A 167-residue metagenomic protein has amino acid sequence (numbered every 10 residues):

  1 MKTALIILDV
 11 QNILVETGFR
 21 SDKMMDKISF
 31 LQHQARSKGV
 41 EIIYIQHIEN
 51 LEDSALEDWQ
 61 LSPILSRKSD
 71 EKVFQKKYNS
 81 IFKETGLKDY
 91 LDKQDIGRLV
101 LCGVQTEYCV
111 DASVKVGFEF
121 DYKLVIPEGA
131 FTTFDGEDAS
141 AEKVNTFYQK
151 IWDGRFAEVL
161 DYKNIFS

Functional and structural regions predicted by a protein language model:
M1-A4, F30-S37, N50-S167: Active-site-adjacent betaalpha module
K2-I6, V10, D22-K27: N-terminal beta-strand-loop-alpha-helix module at the start of alpha/beta ligand-binding or catalytic domains
I6-L8, E41-Q46: Short beta-strand segments at enzyme active-site cores
V10, H47, G129: Active-site loop/turn elements of alpha/beta-hydrolase fold enzymes, especially the short glycine-/histidine-rich
N12-E16: Short acidic, Gly/Ser-rich segments with clustered Asp/Glu that frequently serve as metal-coordination loops in enzyme
G18-A35: …and closely analogous acidic/polar surface helices at protein-protein or active-site interfaces in A-domain-like
